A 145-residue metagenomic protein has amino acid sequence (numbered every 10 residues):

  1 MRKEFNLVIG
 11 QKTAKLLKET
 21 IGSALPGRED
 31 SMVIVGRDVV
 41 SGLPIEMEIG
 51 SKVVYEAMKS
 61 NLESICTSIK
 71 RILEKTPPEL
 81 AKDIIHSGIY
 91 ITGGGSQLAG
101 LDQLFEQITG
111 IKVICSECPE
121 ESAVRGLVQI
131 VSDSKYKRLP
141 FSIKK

Functional and structural regions predicted by a protein language model:
M1-K59: Phosphate-binding glycine-rich/basic clefts of nucleotide- and phosphate-handling proteins, predominantly
E4, V8-K12, D83, P119 (+1 more regions): Interdomain boundary/hinge elements
K12, V53, S60, S64 (+4 more regions): Conserved active-site and cofactor/substrate-binding residues in soluble primary-metabolism enzymes
G22, P26, A81-F105: Glycine-rich phosphate-binding loops at beta-strand->alpha-helix junctions
A57-I85, I130-S134: Phosphate/ATP-binding catalytic cores across multiple sugar-kinase/actin-like superfamilies, primarily ASKHA
I69, I91, L127: Residue-level signature of catalytic and energy-coupling elements of molecular machines, predominantly ATP/GTP-dependent
Q103, I114-K145: Glycine-rich phosphate-binding/hydrolytic loop that grips phosphoryl groups
I108-T109: Short, structured coil segments at secondary-structure junctions
